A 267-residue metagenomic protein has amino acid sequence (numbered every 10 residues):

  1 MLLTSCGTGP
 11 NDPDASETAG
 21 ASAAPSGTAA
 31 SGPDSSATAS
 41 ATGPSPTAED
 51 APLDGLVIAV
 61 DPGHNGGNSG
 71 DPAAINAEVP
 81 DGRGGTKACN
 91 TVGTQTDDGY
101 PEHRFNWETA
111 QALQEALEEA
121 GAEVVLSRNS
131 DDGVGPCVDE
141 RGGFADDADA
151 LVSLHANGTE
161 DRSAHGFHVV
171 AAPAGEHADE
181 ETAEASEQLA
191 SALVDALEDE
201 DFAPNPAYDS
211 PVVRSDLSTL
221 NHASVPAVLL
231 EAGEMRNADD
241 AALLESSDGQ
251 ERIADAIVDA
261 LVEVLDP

Functional and structural regions predicted by a protein language model:
M1-T4: Sec-dependent bacterial lipoprotein signal peptides
C6-V57: N-terminal low-complexity, Pro/Thr-rich disordered segments that flank secretion/membrane-targeting signals
G7, Y100-P267: Active-site-proximal helix/loop segments of hydrolytic enzymes
P13-S16, S36, G70-A73, V92 (+2 more regions): Intrinsic disorder/low-complexity detector
S16, T28, S36, E49 (+4 more regions): A generic alpha-helix propensity feature with a strong bias for hydrophobic helices
S16-T18, T38, N65, T94 (+3 more regions): A generic signature of intrinsically disordered, low-complexity regions enriched in glycine/proline and charged/polar
P46-R141: Active-site histidine-acidic residue metal-binding/catalytic motifs, centered on HxH/HExxH-like signatures
